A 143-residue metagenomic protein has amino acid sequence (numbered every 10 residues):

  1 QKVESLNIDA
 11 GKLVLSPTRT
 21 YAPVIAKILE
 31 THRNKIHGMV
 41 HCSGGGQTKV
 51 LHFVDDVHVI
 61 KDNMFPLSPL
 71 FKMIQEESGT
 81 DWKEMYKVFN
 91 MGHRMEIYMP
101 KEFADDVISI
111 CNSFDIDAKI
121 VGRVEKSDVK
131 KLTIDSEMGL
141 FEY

Functional and structural regions predicted by a protein language model:
E4-L15, R19-Y143: Glycine-/charge-enriched secondary-structure boundary and capping motifs
